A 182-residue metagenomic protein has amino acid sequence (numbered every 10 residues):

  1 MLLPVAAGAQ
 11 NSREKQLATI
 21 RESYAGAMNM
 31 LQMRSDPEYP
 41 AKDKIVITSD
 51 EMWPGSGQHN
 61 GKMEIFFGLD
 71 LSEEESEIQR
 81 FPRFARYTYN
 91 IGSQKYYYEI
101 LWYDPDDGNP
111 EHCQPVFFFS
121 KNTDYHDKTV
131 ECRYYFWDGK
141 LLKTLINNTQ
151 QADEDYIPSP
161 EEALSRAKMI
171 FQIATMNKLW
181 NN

Functional and structural regions predicted by a protein language model:
M1-S12: Bacterial Sec-dependent N-terminal signal peptides
Q10-E64, T123-N182: Long terminal segments
S35-Y98, W102-Y103: Surface-exposed acidic loop/strand-edge motifs in secreted or periplasmic proteins that form small linear binding
R80, Y89-R133, W137-K140: Mature extracellular/secreted ectodomains of secretory-pathway proteins
